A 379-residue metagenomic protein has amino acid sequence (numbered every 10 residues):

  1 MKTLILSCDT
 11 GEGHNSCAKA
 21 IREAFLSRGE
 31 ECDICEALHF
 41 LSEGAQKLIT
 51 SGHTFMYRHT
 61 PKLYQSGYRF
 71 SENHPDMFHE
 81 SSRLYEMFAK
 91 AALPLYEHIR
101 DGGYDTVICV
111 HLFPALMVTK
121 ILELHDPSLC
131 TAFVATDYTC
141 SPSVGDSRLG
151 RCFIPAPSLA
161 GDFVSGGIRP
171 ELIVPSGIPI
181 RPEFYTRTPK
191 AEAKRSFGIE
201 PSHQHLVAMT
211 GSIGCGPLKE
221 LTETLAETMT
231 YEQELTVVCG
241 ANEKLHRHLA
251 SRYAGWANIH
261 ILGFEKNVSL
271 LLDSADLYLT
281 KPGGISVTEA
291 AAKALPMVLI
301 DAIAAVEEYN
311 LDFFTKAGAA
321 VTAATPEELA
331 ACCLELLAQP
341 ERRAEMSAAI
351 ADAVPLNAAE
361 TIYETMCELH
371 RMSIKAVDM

Functional and structural regions predicted by a protein language model:
E12, C17, F70-G167, L172: Active-site and donor-binding regions of nucleotide-sugar-utilizing enzymes
A20-Y96: Conserved N-terminal ligand/cofactor-binding loop architecture of enzyme catalytic domains
G150-I213, N242-K244: A nucleotide-sugar donor-handling region in carbohydrate enzymes
K190-E192, I199-S274: Donor-nucleotide binding loops and adjacent catalytic segments primarily of GT-B fold Leloir glycosyltransferases
L270-Y309: A donor-sugar binding/catalytic signature common to diverse glycosyltransferases and related nucleotide-sugar
K316-A317, A324-E341: C-terminal "capping" alpha-helix adjacent to the active site of nucleotide-linked donor transferases in cell-envelope
R342-L356: A short, well-ordered alpha-helix in the C-terminal region of glycosyltransferases
L356-M379: C-terminal alpha-helical cap of glycosyltransferases
